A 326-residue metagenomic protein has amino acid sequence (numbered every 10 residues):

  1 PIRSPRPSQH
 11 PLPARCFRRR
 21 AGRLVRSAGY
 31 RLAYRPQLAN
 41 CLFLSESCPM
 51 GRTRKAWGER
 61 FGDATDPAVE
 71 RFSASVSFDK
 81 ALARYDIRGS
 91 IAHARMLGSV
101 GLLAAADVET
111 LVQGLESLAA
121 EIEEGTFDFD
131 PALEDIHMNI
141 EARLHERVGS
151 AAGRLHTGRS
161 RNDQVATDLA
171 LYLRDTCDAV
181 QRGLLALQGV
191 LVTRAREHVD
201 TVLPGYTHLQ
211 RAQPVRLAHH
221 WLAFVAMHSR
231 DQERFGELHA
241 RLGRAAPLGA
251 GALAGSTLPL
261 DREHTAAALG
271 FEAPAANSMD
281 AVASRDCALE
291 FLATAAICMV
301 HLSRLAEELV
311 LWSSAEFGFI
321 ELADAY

Functional and structural regions predicted by a protein language model:
P1-L12: Extreme N-terminal basic, low-complexity initiation segments that serve as generic localization/processing leaders
Q9-H10, Y30, Y34-Q37: Low-complexity, intrinsically disordered or signal/transmembrane-proximal segments
G51-R241, A245, G255, L260-R262 (+1 more regions): A helix-coil-helix interface module used to build multimeric assemblies and to scaffold catalytic/cofactor sites
A273-Y326: Acidic, glycine-rich loop-and-beta core segments that form the ion-binding/anion-interacting portion of active sites
